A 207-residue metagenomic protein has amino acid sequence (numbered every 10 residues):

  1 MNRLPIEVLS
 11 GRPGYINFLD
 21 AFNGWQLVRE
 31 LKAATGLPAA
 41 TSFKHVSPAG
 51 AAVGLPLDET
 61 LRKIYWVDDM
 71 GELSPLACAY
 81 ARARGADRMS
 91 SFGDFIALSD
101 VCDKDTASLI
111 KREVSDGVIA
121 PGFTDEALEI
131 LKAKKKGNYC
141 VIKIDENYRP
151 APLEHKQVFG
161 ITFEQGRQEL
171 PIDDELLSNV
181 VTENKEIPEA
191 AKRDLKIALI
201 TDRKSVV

Functional and structural regions predicted by a protein language model:
M1-V207: ATP-dependent carboxylate/acyl-activation modules
